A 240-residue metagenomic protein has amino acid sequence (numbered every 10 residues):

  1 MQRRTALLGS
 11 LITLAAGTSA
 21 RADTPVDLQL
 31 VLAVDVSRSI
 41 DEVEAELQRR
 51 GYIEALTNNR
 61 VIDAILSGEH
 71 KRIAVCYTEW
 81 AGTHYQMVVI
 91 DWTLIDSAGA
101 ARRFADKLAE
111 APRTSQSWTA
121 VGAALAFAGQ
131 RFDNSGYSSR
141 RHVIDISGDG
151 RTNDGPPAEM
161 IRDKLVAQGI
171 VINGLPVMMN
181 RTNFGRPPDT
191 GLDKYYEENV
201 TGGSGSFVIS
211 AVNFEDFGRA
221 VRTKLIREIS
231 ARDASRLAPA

Functional and structural regions predicted by a protein language model:
M1-I12: N-terminal secretory signal peptides and thylakoid transit peptides that target proteins across membranes
T24-V89, A124, V143-I146: Von Willebrand factor
A33-V43, V75, D91, L108-W118 (+3 more regions): Second-shell loop/turn segments in exported
K71-K107, F184-E197: Short beta-strand-loop
R102-H142, P176-P187, G191, A220: Von Willebrand factor
W118-Q168, I226, S230, A240: Exposed acidic/Ser/Thr-rich ligand/metal-binding surfaces
R151-E198: VWA/integrin I-like adhesion module and closely mimicked acidic/polar interface patches used
I209-A240: C-terminal "exit" segments of structured domains
